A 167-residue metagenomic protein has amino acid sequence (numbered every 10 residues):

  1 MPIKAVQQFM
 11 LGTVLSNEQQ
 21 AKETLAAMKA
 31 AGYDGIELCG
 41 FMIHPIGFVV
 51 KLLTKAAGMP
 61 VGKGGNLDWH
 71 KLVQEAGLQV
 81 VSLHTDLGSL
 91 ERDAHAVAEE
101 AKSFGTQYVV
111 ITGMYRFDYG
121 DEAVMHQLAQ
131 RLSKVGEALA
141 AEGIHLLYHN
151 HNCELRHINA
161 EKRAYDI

Functional and structural regions predicted by a protein language model:
M1-Y108: N-terminal pre-domain/capping segments
M59, N66, Q79, H84-I167: Active-site acidic/histidine proton-transfer and metal-coordination neighborhood in alpha/beta enzyme cores
